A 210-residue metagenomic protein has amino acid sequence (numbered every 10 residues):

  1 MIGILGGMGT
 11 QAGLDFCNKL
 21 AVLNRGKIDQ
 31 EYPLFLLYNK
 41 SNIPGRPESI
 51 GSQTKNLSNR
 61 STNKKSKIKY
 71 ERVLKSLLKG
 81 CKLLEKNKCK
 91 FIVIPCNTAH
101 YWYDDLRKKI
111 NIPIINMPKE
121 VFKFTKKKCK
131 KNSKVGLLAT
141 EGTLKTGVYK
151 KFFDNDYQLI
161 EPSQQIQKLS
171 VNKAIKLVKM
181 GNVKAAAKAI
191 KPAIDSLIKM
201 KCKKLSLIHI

Functional and structural regions predicted by a protein language model:
M1-R72, L144-N182: N-terminal glycine-rich anion-binding loop in soluble enzyme alpha/beta folds
G3, G136-L138: Conserved beta-strand elements of the Class I
I28-Q30, L106-K127: Short, acidic/small-residue loops that bind anionic groups at enzyme active sites
L74-N87, K188-C202: Short, well-structured alpha-helical segments in soluble
C89-K90, N132, C202-K203: Short, high-confidence coil segments that cap the C-terminus of an alpha-helix and link into the following beta-strand
T98-N111, K150: Short Gly/Thr/Asp-enriched flexible loops that form oxyanion-binding sites at enzyme active sites
M117-F122, E141-G142, S163-Q167: Short, acidic/turn-prone active-site loops that include or flank metal/cofactor- and phosphate-binding residues
I208-I210: Conserved small/polar residues in nucleotide/adenosyl-binding loops
